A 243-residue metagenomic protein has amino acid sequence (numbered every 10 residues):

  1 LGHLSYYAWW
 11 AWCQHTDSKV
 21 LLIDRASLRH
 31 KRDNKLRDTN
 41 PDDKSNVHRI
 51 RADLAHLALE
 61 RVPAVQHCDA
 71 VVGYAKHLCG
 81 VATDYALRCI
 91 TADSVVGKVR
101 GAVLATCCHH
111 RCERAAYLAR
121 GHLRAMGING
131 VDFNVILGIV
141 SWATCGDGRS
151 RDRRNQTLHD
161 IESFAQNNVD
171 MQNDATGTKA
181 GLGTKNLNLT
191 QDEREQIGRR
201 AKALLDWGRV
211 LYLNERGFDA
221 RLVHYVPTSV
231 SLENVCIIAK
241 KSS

Functional and structural regions predicted by a protein language model:
G2-S243: Class I S-adenosyl-L-methionine
